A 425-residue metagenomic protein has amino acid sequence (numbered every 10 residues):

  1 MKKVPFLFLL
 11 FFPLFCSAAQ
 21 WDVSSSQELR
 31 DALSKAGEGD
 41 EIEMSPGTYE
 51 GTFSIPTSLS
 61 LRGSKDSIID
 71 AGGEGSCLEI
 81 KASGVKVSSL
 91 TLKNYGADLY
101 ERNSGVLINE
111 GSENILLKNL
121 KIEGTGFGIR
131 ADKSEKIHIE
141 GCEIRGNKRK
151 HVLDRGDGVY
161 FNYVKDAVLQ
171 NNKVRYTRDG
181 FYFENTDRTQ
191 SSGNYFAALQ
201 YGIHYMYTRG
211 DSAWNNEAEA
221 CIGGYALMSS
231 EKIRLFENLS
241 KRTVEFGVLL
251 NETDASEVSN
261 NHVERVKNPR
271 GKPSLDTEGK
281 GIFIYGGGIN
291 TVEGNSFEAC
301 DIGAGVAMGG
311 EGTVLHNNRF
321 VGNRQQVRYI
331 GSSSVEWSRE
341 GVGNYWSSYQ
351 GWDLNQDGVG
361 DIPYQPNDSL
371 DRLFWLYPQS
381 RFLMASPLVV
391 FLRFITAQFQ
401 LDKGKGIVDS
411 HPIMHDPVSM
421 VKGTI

Functional and structural regions predicted by a protein language model:
M1-V4: Positively charged n-region of N-terminal signal peptides that target proteins for export
P13-F15: N-terminal signal peptide c-region/cleavage motif recognized by signal peptidases
A19-E50: Acidic Gly/Asp/Thr-rich repetitive segments characteristic of extracellular carbohydrate-active and adhesion proteins
R30, Y49-R62, I68-I115, F127-S134 (+1 more regions): Extracellular beta-strand-rich solenoid/capping regions of secreted or surface-exposed proteins that bind or remodel
L33-E38, S54-I55, I80-K81, G286 (+1 more regions): Flexible, charged surface loops at secondary-structure boundaries
S64-S67, G84-N94, E113-G124, E135-K148 (+8 more regions): Right-handed parallel beta-helix
A71-E79, L99-I108, G124-A131, H151-N162 (+7 more regions): Extracellular beta-strand/beta-solenoid scaffold signature
G141, H262-Y285, N290-G294, E298-I425: Functionally critical loop-and-helix segments that line ligand-binding/catalytic clefts of soluble enzyme domains
